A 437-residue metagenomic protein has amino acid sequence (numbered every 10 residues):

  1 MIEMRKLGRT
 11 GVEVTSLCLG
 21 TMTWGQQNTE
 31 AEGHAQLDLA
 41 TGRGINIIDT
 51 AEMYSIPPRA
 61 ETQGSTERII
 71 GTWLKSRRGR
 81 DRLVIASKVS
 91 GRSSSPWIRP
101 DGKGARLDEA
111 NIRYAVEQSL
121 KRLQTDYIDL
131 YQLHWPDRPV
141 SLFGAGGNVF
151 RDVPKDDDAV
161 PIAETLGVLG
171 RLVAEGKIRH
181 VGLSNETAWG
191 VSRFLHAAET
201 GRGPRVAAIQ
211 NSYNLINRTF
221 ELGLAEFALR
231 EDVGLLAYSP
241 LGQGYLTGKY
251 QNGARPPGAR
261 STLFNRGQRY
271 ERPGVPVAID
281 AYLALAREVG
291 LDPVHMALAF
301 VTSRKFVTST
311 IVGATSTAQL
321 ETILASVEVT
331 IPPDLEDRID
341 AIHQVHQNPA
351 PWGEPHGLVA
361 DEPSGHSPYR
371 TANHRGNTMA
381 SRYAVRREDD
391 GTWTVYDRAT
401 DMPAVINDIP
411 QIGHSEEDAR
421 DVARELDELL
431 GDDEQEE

Functional and structural regions predicted by a protein language model:
M1-K88, A110-R113, D126, A174: N-terminal binding-site loop/beta-alpha segment at the start of enzyme catalytic domains that lines or forms
L7, L19, G33, I48 (+11 more regions): Conserved, mostly hydrophobic/aromatic
M22-W24, M53, K88-R92, L133-P136 (+3 more regions): Active-site beta-loop-alpha junctions enriched in small/polar residues
P96-Q210: Glycine/proline-rich, positively charged, aromatic-decorated active-site loop/lid region on the catalytic face
T219-R260, D292: Aromatic-lined glycan-binding groove of carbohydrate-active enzymes
A254, G258-A284, E288, S303-V307 (+2 more regions): Terminal-tail/helix-coil boundary detector
R375-M402, D421, D427: Short N-terminal "domain-start" leader segments that mark the transition from disordered tails or signal peptides into
M402-E436: A short, charged, amphipathic alpha-helix used as a generic interaction element across diverse proteins
